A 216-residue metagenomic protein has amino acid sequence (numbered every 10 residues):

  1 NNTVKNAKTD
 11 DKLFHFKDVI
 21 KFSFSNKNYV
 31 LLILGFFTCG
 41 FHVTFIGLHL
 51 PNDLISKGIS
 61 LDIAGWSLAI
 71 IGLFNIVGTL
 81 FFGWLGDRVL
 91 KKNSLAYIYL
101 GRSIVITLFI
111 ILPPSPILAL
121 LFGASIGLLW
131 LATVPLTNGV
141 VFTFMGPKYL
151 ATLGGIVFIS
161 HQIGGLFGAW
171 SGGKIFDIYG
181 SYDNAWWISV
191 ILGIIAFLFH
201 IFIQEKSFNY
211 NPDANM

Functional and structural regions predicted by a protein language model:
N1-K8, F199-Q204: C-terminal membrane-cytosol helix-exit motif in multi-pass small-molecule transporters
V4-L31: Juxtamembrane intracellular "pre-TM" segments in multi-pass secondary transporters
F24-W84: Extracytoplasmic gate region of multi-pass secondary transporters
F37, A69-L73, L100, G155-I163: Transmembrane alpha-helical cores of Major Facilitator Superfamily
S60-L68, S115, A119, G154: Juxtamembrane helix-start elements in MFS-like secondary transporters
I71-N75, F81, G86-V140: C-terminal transmembrane helical hairpin of 12-TM major facilitator-type secondary transporters
F144-Y179, S189: A late C-terminal transmembrane helix in Major Facilitator Superfamily
W187-M216: Multi-pass alpha-helical transporter architecture, strongest for 12-TM Major Facilitator/SLC carriers used
